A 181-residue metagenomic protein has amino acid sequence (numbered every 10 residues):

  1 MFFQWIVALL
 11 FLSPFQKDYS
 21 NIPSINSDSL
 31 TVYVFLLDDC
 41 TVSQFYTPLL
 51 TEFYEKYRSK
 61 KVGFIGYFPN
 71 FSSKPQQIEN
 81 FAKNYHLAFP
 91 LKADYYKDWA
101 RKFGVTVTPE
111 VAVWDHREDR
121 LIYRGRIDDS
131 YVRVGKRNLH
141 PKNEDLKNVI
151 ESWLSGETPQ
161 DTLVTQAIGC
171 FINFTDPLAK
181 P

Functional and structural regions predicted by a protein language model:
F2-L12: Sec-dependent N-terminal signal peptides
P14-T31: A short beta-strand-turn-helix
N26-Q44, L50, I150: Short active-site neighborhood of thiol/selenol oxidoreductases, capturing the structured segment around
L37-D39, G66-F71, V134-L139: Second-shell loop/turn segments in exported
L37-T47, F71, I168-N173: Short, thiol/selenol-centered motifs that function as redox-active sites or metal-ligating centers
F45-N84, K92-K102: Structural microenvironment flanking redox-active thiols in thiol-disulfide oxidoreductases
A82-D115, R120-I122: Short, internal strand/loop/helix patches that form the active-site neighborhood or redox-interaction surface
L121-P181: Thiol-/selenol-based redox modules, centered on thioredoxin-like and closely related oxidoreductase domains
